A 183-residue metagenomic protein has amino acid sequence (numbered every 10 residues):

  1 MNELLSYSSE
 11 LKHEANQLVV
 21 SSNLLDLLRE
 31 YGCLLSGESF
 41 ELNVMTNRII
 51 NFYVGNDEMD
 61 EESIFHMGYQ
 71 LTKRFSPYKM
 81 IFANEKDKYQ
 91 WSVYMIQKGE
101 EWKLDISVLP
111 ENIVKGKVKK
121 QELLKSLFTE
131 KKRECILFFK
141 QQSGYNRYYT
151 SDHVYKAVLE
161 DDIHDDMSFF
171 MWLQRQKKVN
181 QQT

Functional and structural regions predicted by a protein language model:
M1-G37: Helical scaffold of the NTase/Pol beta-like nucleotidyltransferase catalytic core
N23-F65: Active-site nucleotide-donor binding segment shared across nucleotidyl transfer reactions
D57-E62, E100, E111-V114: Short, charged/polar surface micro-motifs in flexible loops or helix N-caps
I64-T72: Short amphipathic alpha-helices in soluble, non-transmembrane regions that often serve as interface/regulatory elements
F75-N112: Conserved catalytic core of two-metal-ion nucleotidyltransferases
S107-T183: Catalytic cores of NTP-dependent nucleotidyl/adenyl transfer enzymes across multiple folds
